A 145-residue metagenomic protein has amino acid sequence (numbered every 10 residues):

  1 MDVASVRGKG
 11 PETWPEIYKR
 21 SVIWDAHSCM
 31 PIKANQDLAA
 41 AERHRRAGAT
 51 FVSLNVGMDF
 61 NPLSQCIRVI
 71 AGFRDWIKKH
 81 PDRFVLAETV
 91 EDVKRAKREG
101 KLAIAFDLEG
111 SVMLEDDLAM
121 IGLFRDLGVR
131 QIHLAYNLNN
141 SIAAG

Functional and structural regions predicted by a protein language model:
M1-G145: N-terminal hydrophobic targeting/anchoring segments and the immediately downstream early-domain regions of hydrolases
